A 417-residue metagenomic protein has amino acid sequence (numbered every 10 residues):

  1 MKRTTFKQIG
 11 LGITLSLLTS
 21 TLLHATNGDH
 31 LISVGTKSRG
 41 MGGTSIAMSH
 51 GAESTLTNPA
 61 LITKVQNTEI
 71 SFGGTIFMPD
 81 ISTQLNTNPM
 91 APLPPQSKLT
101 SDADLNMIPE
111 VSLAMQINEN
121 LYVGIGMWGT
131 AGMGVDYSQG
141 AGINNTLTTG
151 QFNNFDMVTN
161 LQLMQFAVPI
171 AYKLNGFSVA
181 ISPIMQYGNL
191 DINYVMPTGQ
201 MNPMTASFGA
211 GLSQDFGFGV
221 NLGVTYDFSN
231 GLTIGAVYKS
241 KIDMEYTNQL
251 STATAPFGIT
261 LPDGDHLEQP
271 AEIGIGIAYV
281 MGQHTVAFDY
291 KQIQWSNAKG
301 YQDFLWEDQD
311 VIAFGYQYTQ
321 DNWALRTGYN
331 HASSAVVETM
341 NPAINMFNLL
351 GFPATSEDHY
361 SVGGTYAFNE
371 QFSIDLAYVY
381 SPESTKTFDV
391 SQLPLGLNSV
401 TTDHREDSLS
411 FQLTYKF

Functional and structural regions predicted by a protein language model:
K2-H24: Gram-negative bacterial Sec-dependent N-terminal signal peptides
Q8, G12, A47-S54: Short coil-to-helix leader/linker segments, especially the first N-terminal amphipathic alpha-helix with its helix
L17-T21, A60, G74: Residue-level signal for alpha-helical transmembrane segments in multi-pass membrane proteins
T26-R39, M90-K98, L105-F417: Outer-membrane beta-barrel porins/channels
H30-S45, T63-S82: Transmembrane beta-strand segments of Gram-negative outer membrane beta-barrel proteins
G43-H50, P79-D104: Surface-exposed strand-loop-strand hairpins of Gram-negative outer-membrane beta-barrel proteins
I46-M48, T55-T68, L113-I117, A171: Outer-membrane beta-barrel pore proteins
